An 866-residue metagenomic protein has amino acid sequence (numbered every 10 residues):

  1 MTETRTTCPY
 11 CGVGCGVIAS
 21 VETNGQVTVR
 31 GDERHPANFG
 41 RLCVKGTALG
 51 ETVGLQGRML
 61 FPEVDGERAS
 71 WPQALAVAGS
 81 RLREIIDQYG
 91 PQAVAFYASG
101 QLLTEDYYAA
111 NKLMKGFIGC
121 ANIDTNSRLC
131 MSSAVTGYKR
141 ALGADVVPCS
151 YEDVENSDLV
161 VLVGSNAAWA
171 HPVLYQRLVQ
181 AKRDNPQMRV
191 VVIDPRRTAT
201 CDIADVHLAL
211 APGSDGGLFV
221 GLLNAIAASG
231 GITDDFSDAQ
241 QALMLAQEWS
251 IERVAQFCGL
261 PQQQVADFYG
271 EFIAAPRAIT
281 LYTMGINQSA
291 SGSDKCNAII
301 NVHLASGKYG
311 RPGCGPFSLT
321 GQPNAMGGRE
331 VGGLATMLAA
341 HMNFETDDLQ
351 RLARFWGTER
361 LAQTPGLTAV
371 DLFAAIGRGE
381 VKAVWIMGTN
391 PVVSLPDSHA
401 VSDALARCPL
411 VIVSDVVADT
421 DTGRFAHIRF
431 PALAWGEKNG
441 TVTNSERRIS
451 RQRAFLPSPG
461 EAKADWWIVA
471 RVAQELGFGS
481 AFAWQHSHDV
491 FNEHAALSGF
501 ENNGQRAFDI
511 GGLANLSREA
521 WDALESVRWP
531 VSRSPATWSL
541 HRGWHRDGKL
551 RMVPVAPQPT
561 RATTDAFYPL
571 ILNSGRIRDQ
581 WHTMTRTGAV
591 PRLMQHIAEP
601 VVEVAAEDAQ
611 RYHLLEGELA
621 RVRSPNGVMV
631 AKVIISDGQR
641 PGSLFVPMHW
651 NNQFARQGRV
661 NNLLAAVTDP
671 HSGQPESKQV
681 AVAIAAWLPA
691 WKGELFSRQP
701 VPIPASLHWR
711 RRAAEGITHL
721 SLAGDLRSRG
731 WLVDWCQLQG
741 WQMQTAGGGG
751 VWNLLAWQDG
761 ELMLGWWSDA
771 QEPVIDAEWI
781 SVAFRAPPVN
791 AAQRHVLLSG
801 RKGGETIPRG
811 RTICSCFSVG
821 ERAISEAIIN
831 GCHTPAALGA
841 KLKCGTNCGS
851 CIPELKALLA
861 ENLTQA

Functional and structural regions predicted by a protein language model:
M1-A228, P261, R354-A362, G366-L367 (+6 more regions): N-terminal export/assembly segments and adjacent metallocofactor-ligating motifs of anaerobic energy-metabolism
R5-V17, F39-L49, G810-R822, A840-L859: Local cysteine-cluster metal-coordination motifs and their immediate loop/turn environment, predominantly Fe-S cluster
R196-A199, V416-R453: Flexible glycine/proline-rich, aromatic-decorated loop/lid segments
G231-Q262, A339-A340, F344-R351, W356-R360 (+4 more regions): N-terminal leader/propeptide and maturation segments of large enzyme subunits in energy/redox metabolism and hydrolases
I273-G377, S480, A520, V527 (+3 more regions): A glycine-rich, hydrophobic/aromatic-adjacent loop/helix-cap motif
G328-R329, L334, D489-R592: Long, low-complexity segments enriched in small/aliphatic residues
P459, D465-E519, T587-E603, E607-A746: Long, contiguous, secondary-structure-rich segments that constitute the structural scaffold of globular domains
A713-R794: C-terminal catalytic lobe of FAD-dependent flavoproteins
